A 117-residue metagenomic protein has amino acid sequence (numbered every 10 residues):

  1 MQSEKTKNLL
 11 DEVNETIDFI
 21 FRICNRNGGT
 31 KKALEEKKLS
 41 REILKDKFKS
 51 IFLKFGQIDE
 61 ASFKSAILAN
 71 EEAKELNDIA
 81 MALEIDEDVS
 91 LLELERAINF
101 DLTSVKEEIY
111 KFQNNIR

Functional and structural regions predicted by a protein language model:
Q2-T6, N14-R117: Long, low-complexity or tandemly repetitive, helically biased scaffold regions used for multimeric assembly/adhesion
